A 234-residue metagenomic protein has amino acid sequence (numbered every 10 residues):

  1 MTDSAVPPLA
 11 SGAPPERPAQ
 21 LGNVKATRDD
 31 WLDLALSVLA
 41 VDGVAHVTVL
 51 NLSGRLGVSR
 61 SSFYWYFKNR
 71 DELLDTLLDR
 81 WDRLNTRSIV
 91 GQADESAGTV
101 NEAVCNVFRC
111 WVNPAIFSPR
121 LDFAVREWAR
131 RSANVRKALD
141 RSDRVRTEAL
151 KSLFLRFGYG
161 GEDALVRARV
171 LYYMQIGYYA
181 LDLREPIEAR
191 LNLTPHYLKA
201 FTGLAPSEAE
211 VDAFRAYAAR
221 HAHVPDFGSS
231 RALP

Functional and structural regions predicted by a protein language model:
M1-A26, S207-P234: N-terminal intrinsically disordered/low-complexity leader segments
D30, L34, V38-T76: Helix-turn-helix
D30, L34-D42, L84-Q92, V125 (+1 more regions): Solvent-exposed, amphipathic alpha-helical segments
T48, D79-T86: Short, basic, alpha-helical segments at the C-terminal edge of helix-turn-helix-like DNA-binding modules
F67, V125-R131: Short helix-capping/turn signature of helix-turn-helix
V90-F123, A168-L171: Hydrophobic alpha-helical connector segments
S118-F123, A133-V170: Amphipathic alpha-helical packing segments from all-alpha helical-bundle domains
R156-A218: Hydrophobic/aromatic-rich alpha-helical bundle segments in the mid-to-C-terminal region
